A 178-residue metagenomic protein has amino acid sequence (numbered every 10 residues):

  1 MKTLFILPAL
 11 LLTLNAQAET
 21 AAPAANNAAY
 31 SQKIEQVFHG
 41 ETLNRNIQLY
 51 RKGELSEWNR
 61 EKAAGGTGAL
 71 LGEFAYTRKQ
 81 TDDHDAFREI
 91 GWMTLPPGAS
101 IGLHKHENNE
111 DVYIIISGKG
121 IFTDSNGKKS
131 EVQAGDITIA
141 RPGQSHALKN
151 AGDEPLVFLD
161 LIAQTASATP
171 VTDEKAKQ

Functional and structural regions predicted by a protein language model:
M1-L4: Positively charged n-region of N-terminal signal peptides that target proteins for export
A9-Q17: Hydrophobic h-region of N-terminal signal peptides that target proteins for export in Gram-negative bacteria
E19-F87, P170-Q178: A short, N-terminal "cap"/entry segment at the start of jelly-roll beta-barrel domains of the cupin/DSBH fold
F74-K79, E89-H106, P142: Conserved short histidine dyad/triad with adjacent acidic residue
W92-P96, K105-F122: Short, conserved beta-strand element in jelly-roll/cupin
G127-P142: Short acidic-glycine-tyrosine-enriched beta hairpin
I139, D153-T169: A short hydrophobic beta-strand segment most commonly corresponding to one strand of the jelly-roll/cupin
L148-A151: Asparagine-centered strand-capping/turn motif at beta-strand->loop junctions
